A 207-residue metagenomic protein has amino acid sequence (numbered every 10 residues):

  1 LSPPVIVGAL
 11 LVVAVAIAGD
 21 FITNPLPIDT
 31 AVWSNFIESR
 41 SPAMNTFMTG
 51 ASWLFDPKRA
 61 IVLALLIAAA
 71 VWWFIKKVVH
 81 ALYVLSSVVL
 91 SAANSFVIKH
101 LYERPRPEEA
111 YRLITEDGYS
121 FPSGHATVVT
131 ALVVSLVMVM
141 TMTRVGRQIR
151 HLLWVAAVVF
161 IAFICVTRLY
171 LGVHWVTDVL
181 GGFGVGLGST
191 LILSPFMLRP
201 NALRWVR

Functional and structural regions predicted by a protein language model:
L1-A60, K99-L113: N-terminal transmembrane-helix/juxtamembrane module of multi-pass inner/ER membrane proteins
S2-A9, L66-A93: Interfacial segments of alpha-helical transmembrane regions
S2-I6, I61-V62, A81-S86, H151-V158 (+2 more regions): Hydrophobic alpha-helical transmembrane segments
A14-V15, V89-F96, V159-R168: Aromatic-anchored segments of alpha-helical transmembrane domains
G19-D20, A69-I75, R168-L169: Hydrophobic alpha-helical transmembrane segments
A43-M44, K76-A81, E108, R147-L152: Membrane-helix interface segments
L66-I67, Y111-R207: Membrane-embedded catalytic cores of phosphoryl/pyrophosphoryl-handling enzymes
L82-Y111, Y170: Hydrophobic alpha-helical transmembrane segments of integral membrane proteins
